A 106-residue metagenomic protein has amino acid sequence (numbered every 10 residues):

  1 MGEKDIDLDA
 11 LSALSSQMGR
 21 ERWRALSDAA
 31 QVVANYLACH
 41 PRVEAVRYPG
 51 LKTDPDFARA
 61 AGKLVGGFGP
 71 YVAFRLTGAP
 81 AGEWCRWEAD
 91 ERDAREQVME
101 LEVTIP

Functional and structural regions predicted by a protein language model:
M1-G78, E83-P106: Active-site C-terminal subdomain of aminotransferase-like
